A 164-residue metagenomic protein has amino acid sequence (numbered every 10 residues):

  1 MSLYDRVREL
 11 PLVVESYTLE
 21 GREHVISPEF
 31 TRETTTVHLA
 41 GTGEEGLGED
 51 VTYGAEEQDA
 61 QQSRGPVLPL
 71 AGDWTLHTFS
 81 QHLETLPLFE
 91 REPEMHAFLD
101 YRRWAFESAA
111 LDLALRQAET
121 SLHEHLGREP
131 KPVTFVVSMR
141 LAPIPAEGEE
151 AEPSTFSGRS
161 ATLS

Functional and structural regions predicted by a protein language model:
M1-Q58: Structured beta-strand/loop patches that form or line metal/cofactor-binding pockets in enzymes
S2-E15, R116, T120-V133: N-terminal amphipathic alpha-helix/helix-capping segment at the start of soluble metabolic enzymes
V14-Y17, G48, F106, F135 (+1 more regions): Generic structural hydrophobic/aromatic packing signal, biased to beta-strands
R22, Y53-G54, T75, I144-E150: Alpha-helix initiation/capping motif
S27-E29, T52, A60-S63, V137 (+1 more regions): Surface-exposed beta-strand edges and their flanking turn/coil or helix-capping segments
L39-A118: Metal- or metallocofactor-binding catalytic centers and their adjacent structured scaffolds across diverse enzyme
H123-S164: Metal-dependent enolase-superfamily TIM-barrel catalytic cores that perform enediolate-based chemistry
